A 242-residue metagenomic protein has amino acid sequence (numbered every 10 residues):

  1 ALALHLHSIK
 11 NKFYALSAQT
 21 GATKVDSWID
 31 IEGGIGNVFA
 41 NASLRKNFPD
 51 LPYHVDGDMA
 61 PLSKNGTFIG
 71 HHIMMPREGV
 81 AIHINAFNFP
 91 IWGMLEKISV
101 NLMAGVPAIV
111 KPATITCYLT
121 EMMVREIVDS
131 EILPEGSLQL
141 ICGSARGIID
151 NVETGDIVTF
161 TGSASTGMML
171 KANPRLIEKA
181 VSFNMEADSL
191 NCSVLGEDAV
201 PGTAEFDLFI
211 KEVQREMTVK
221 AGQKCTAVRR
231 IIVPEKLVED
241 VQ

Functional and structural regions predicted by a protein language model:
A1-N65: N-terminal Rossmann-like NAD(P)+-binding subdomain of aldehyde/semialdehyde dehydrogenases
Y14-E32, R146, D188-N191, D198 (+1 more regions): Flexible, acidic loop-helix segments that line cofactor/substrate-binding pockets
S17, V38, T120-M123, N151 (+2 more regions): Hydrophobic packing residues within well-ordered alpha-helices of enzyme cores
D50-P134: Conserved small-residue-rich beta-alpha loop and adjacent elements that most often cradle the phosphate/pyrophosphate
G70-H71, L138-T159: A structured beta-alpha segment of the ubiquitous adenosine-cofactor-binding alpha/beta core
V110-K111, C142, M185-A187: Hydrophobic residues in well-ordered beta-strands that form the structural core
E126-E131, G155-I157, T166-Q242: ALDH superfamily catalytic-core signature
